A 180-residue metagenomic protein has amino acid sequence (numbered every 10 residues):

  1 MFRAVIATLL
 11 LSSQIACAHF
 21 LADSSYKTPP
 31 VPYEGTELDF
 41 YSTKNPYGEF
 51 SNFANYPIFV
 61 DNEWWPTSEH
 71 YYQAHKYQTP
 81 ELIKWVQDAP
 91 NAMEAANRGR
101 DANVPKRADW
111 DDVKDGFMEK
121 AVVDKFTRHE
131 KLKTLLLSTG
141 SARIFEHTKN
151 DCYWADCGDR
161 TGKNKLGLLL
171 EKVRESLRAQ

Functional and structural regions predicted by a protein language model:
A4-S12: Sec-dependent N-terminal signal peptides
I15-C17: Sec/Tat signal peptide C-region and signal peptidase I cleavage site
H19-Q180: Charged, low-complexity intrinsically disordered segments
